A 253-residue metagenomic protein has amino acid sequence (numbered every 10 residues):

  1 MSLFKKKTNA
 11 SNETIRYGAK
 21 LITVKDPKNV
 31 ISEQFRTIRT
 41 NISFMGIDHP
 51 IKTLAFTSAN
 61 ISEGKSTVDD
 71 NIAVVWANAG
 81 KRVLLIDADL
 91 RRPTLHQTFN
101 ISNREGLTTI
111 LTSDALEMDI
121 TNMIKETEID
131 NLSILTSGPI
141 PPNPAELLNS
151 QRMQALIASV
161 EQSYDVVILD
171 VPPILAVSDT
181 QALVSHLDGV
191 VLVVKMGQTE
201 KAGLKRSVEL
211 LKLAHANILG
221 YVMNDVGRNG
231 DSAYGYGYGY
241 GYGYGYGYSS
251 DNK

Functional and structural regions predicted by a protein language model:
M1-K253: P-loop NTP-binding module
